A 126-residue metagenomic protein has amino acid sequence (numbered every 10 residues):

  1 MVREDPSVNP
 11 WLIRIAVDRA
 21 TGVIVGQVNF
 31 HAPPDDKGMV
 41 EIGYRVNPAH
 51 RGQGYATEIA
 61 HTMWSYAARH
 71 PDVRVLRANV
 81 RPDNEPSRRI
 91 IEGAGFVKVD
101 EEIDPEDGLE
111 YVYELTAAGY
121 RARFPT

Functional and structural regions predicted by a protein language model:
M1-E41, V46-A49, T62-H70, D83 (+1 more regions): GNAT-family acyltransferases
P48-E58: Glycine-centered recognition micro-motifs in short, flexible terminal segments and loops
T57, D83-V99: Conserved active-site alpha-helix within GNAT-family acetyltransferase domains
L76-V80: Conserved hydrophobic beta-strand within the GNAT/NAT acetyltransferase core sheet that lines the active-site cleft
